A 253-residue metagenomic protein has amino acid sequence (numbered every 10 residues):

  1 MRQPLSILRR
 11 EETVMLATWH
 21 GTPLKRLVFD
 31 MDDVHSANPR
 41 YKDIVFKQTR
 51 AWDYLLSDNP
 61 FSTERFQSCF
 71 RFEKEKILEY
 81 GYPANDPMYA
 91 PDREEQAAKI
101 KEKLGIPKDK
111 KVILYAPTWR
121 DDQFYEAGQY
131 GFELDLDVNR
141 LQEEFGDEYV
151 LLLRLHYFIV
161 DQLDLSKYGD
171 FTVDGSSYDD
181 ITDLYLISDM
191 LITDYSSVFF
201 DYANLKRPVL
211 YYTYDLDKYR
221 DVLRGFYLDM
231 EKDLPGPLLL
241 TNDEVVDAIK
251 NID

Functional and structural regions predicted by a protein language model:
M1-P91: Active-site and donor-binding regions of nucleotide-sugar-utilizing enzymes
R2, D58-F61, Y157, Y195 (+1 more regions): Helix N-cap/beta->alpha junction signal
L5-T22, R26, Y178-L223: A donor-sugar binding/catalytic signature common to diverse glycosyltransferases and related nucleotide-sugar
V45, V138, I181: Acidic, amphipathic alpha-helical patches
D53-N59, L151-L152, L191-I192: A short beta-strand/loop micro-motif in the catalytic core of glycosyltransferases that engages the nucleotide-sugar
I77, P83-L165, L239-T241: Conserved catalytic-core segment of nucleotide-activated headgroup transferases in glycan assembly
I159-S177: Nucleotide-activated donor-binding/catalytic signature segment of Leloir-type glycosyltransferases, i.e., the conserved
S166-D170, S197-D253: Catalytic binding pocket for nucleotide-activated donors in carbohydrate/polymer assembly enzymes
